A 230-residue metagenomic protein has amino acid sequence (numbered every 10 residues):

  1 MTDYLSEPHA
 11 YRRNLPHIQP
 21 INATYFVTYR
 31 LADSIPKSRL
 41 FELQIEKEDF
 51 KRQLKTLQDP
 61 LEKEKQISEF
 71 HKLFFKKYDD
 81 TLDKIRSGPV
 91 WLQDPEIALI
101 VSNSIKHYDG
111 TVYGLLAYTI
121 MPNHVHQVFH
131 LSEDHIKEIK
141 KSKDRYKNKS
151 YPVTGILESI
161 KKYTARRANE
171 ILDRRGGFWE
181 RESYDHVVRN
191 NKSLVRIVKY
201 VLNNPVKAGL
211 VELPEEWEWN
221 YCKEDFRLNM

Functional and structural regions predicted by a protein language model:
M1-M230: Short catalytic/metal-binding and nucleic-acid-binding patches
